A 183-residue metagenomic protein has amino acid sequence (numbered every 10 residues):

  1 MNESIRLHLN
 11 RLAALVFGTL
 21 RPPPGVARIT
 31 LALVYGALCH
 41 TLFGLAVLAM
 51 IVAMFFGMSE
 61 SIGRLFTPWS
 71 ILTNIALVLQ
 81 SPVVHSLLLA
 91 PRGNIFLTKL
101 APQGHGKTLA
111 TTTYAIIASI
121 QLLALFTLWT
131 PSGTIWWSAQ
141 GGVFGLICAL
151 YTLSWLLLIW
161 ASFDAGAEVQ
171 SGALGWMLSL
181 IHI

Functional and structural regions predicted by a protein language model:
M1-A27: Short, Lys/Arg-rich, polar N-terminal cytosolic tail immediately upstream of the first transmembrane signal-anchor
V34-M54: The first (N-terminal) embedded transmembrane alpha-helix
F56-L65, F96-L97, T130-Q140: Membrane-interface helix termini and inter-helical loops of multi-pass transporters
L65-T67, L97-I117: Juxtamembrane helix-capping/reentrant segments at transmembrane boundaries
F66-L79, V143-L157: Alpha-helical transmembrane segments
L79-P91, A124, L128, Y151-L174: Transmembrane alpha-helical segments that form the membrane-embedded catalytic/substrate-channel core of multi-pass
V84-Q103, G133: Membrane-helix interface/capping segments
I181-I183: Conserved small/polar residues in nucleotide/adenosyl-binding loops
